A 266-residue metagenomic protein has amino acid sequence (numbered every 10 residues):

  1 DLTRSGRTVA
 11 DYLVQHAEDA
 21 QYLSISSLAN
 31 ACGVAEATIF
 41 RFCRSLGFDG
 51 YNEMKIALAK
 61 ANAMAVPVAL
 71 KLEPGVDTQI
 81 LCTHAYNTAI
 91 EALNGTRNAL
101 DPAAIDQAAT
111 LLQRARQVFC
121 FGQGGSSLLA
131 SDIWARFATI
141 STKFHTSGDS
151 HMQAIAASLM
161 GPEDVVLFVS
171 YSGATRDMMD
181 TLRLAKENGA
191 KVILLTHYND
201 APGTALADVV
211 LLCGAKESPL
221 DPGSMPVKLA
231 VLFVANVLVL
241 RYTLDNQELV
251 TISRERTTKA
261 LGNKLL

Functional and structural regions predicted by a protein language model:
D1, R7-D11, Q15-Y22, S26-A104: HTH-adjacent hinge/linker in prokaryotic transcriptional regulators
Y12, A108-L111, A156: CheY-like receiver
V14, A59, Q113, E255-K259: Short amphipathic alpha-helical surface patches that mediate protein-protein
A103-A115: Glycine-rich phosphate/diphosphate-binding loops that line cofactor/substrate pockets in enzymes
Q113-F233, V239-N246: Glycine-rich phosphate-binding loops that contact phosphosugars or nucleotide phosphates
E248-L266: A short, charged, Gly/Pro-tolerant segment at domain boundaries
